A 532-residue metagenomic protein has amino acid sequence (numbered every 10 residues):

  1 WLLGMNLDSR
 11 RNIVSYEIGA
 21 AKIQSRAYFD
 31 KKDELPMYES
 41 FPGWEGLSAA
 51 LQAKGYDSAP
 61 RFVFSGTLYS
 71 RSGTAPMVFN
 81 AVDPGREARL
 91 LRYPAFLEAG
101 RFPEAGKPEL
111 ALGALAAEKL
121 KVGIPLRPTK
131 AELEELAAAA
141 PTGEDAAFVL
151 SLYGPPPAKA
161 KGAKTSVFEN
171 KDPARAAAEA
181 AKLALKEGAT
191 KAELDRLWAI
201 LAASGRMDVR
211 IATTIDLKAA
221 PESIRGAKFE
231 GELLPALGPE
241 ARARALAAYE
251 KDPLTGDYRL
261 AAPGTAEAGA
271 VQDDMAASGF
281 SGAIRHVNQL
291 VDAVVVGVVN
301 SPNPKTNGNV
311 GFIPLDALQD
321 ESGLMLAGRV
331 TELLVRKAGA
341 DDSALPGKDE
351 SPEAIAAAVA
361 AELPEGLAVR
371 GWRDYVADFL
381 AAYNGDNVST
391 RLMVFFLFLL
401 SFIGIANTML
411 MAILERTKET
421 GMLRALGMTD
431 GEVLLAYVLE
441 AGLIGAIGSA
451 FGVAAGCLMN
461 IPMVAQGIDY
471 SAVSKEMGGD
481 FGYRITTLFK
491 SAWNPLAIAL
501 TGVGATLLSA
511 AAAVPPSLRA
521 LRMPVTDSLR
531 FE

Functional and structural regions predicted by a protein language model:
W1-M5, N384-E419, G442-A455, V503-A511: Hydrophobic alpha-helical transmembrane segments of multi-pass inner-membrane transport and secretion
W1-V78, A88, P94-G106, K186-E187 (+2 more regions): Hydrophobic, regular-secondary-structure patches
M5, F451-L500: Short helix-loop junctions at transmembrane helix boundaries
K32-P42, Y69-R71, P76, A88-R92 (+5 more regions): Solvent-exposed, non-transmembrane alpha-helical starts
L91-R92, L112-R127: Short, solvent-exposed hinge/capping segments at secondary-structure junctions
K159-T390: Mechanotransmission and gating elements of multispan inner-membrane complexes involved in transport and envelope
L488-E532: C-terminal membrane-exit region of the final transmembrane helix in multipass inner-membrane proteins
